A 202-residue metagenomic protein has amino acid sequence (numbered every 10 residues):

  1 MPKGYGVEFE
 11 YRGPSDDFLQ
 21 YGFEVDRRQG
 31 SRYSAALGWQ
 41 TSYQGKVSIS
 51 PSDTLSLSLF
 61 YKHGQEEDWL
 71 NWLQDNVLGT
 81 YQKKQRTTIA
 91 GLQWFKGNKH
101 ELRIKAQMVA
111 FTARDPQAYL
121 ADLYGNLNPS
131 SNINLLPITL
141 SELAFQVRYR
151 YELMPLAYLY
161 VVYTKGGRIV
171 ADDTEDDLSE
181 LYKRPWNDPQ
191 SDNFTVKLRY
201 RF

Functional and structural regions predicted by a protein language model:
M1-F202: Exposed, low-structure sequence patches enriched in small/polar residues
